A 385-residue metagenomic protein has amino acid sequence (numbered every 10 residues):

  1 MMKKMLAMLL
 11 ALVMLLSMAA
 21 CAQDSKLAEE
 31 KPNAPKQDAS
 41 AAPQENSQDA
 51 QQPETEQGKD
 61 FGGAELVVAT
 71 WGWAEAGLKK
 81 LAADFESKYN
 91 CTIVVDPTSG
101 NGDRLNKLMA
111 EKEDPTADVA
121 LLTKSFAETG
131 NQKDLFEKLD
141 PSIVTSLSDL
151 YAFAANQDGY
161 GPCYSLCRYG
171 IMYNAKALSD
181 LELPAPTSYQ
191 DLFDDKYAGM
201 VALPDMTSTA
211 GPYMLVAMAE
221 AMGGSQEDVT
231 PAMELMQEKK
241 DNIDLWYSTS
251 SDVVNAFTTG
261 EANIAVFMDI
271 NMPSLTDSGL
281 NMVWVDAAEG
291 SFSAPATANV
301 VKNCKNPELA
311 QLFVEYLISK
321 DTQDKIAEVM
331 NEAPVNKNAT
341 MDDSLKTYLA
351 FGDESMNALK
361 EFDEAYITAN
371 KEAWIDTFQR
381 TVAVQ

Functional and structural regions predicted by a protein language model:
M2-D24: Sec-dependent N-terminal signal peptides of Gram-positive bacterial secreted proteins and lipoproteins
M18-A41, E45: Bacterial lipoprotein signal-peptidase II cleavage site
P53, Q57-E128: Early extracytoplasmic/lumenal segment of secretory-pathway proteins
W71-K79, T116-T258: Extracytoplasmic ligand-binding site segments that recognize negatively charged/polar headgroups
S125-T129, T258, I264-N281: A ligand-binding cleft/hinge motif common to bilobed small-molecule-binding domains
E234-K239, S278-K302: Periplasmic-binding protein-like
V301-A358: Mature extracytoplasmic/periplasmic domains
S355-Q385: Conserved C-terminal helix/tail region of periplasmic/extracytoplasmic solute-binding proteins
